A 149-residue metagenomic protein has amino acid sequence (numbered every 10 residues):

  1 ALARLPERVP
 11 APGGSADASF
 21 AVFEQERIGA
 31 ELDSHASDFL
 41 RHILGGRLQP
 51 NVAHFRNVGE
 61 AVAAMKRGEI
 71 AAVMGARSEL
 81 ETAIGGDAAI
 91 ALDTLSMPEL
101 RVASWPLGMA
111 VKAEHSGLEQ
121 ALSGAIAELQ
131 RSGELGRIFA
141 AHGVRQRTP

Functional and structural regions predicted by a protein language model:
A1-P149: Proline/Glycine/Serine-rich low-complexity intrinsically disordered segments that serve as flexible stalks/linkers
